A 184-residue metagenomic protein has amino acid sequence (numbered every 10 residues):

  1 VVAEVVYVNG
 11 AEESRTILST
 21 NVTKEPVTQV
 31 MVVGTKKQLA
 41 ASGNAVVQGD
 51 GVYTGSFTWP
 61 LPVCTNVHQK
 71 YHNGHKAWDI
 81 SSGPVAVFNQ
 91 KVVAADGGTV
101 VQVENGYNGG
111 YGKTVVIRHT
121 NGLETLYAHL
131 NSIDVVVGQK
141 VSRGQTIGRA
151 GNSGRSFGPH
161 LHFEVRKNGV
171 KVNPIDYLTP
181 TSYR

Functional and structural regions predicted by a protein language model:
V1, A86-F88, G158: Short, small/polar residue-rich loop motifs at catalytic or cofactor-binding pockets
V1-G51: Membrane-proximal envelope biogenesis segments
E13-S14, V101, T125, I147 (+1 more regions): Generic structural signal for well-ordered beta-strand positions
S19-T20, V52-W59, V85-A86, Q90 (+2 more regions): Acidic, glycine-rich catalytic/binding loops that coordinate metals and/or anionic ligands
V32, L39-Y111, R143, I175: Surface-exposed, glycine-biased beta-strand/turn segments
Q69, S82, Q102, H129-S132 (+1 more regions): A residue-level detector for short acidic-glycine micro-motifs
I80, T114-I117, S142-G154: Short hydrophobic beta/alpha edge segments that flank linear recognition/processing sites
A94-D134, P159-V165: Zn2+-dependent peptidoglycan hydrolase active-site motif and core
